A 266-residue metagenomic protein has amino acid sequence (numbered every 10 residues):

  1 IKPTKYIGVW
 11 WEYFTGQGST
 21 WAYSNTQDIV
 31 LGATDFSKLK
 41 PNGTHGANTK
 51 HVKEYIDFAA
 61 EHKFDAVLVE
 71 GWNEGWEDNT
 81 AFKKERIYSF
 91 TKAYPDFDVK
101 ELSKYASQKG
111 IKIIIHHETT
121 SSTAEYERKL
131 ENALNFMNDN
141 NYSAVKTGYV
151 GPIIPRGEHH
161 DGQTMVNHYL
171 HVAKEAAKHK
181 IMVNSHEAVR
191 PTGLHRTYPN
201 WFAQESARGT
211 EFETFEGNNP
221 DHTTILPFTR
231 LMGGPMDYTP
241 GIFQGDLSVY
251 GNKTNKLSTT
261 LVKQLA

Functional and structural regions predicted by a protein language model:
I1-Q108, H117: Conserved structural scaffold segments of CAZyme catalytic domains across common CAZy folds
G71-T260: Aromatic- and carboxylate-enriched substrate-binding clefts and catalytic-loop regions of carbohydrate-active enzymes
A266: Catalytic cores of secreted or luminal carbohydrate-active enzymes
